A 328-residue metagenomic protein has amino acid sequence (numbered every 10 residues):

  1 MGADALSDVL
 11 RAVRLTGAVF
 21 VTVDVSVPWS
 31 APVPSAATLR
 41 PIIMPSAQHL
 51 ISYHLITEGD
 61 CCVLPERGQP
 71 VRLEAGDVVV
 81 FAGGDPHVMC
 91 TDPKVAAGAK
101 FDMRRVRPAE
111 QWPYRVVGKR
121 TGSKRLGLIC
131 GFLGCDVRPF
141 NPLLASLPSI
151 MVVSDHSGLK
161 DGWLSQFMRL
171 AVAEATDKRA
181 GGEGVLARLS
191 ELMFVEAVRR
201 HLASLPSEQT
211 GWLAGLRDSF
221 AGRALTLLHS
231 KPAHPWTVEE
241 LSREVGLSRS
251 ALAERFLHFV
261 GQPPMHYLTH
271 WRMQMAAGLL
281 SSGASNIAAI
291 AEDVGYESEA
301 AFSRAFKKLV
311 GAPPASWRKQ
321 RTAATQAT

Functional and structural regions predicted by a protein language model:
M1-V71, D77, P86-K119: Generic protein-terminus/edge-of-domain signal
I43-S46, I51, G68, L144 (+5 more regions): Hydrophobic/basic alpha-helical segments enriched in Actinobacteria
I56, L228-K231, L280: Short helix-to-turn junction characteristic of helix-turn-helix DNA-binding domains, especially the helix
C62, P70, P235, A284-S285 (+1 more regions): Residue at a beta-strand N-cap/secondary-structure junction
G127-T226: An amphipathic alpha-helical interaction segment
L192, E196-L202, R223-Q274, A291-S316 (+1 more regions): Basic/polar phosphate-binding segments, predominantly the helix-turn-helix DNA-binding elements of transcriptional
K319-T328: Generic C-terminal helix-cap and adjacent flexible tail
